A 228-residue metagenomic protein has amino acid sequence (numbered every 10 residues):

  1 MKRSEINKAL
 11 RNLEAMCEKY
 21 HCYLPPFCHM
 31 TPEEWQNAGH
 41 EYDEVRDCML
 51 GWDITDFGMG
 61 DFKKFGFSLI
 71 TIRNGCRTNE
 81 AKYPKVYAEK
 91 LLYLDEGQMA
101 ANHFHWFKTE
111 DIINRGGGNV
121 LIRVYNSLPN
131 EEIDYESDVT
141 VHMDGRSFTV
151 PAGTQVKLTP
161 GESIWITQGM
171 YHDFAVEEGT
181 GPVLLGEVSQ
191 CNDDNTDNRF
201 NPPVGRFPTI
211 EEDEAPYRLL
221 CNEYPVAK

Functional and structural regions predicted by a protein language model:
M1-A88, P216-E223: A short, N-terminal "cap"/entry segment at the start of jelly-roll beta-barrel domains of the cupin/DSBH fold
K2-R3, P129-F148, A175-K228: Double-stranded beta-helix
G75-A88, M99-D111, R115-G116: A short beta-loop-beta micro-motif enriched in histidine and acidic residues
K90-L92, E110-N114, L121, Q155-V156 (+1 more regions): His/acidic/aromatic-lined binding-pocket segments of jelly-roll/cupin-type domains and related regulatory beta-sandwich
D95, A152-G179, L185-Q190: Conserved metal-binding segment of the jelly-roll/cupin
D95-E96, K108-E110, N114-N130, D134-Y135 (+1 more regions): Glycine- and acidic-residue-biased ligand/ion/polar-headgroup-sensing regions
N102, R123, F174-A175, T196: Short helix/loop capping segments that flank catalytic or ligand/cofactor-binding pockets
